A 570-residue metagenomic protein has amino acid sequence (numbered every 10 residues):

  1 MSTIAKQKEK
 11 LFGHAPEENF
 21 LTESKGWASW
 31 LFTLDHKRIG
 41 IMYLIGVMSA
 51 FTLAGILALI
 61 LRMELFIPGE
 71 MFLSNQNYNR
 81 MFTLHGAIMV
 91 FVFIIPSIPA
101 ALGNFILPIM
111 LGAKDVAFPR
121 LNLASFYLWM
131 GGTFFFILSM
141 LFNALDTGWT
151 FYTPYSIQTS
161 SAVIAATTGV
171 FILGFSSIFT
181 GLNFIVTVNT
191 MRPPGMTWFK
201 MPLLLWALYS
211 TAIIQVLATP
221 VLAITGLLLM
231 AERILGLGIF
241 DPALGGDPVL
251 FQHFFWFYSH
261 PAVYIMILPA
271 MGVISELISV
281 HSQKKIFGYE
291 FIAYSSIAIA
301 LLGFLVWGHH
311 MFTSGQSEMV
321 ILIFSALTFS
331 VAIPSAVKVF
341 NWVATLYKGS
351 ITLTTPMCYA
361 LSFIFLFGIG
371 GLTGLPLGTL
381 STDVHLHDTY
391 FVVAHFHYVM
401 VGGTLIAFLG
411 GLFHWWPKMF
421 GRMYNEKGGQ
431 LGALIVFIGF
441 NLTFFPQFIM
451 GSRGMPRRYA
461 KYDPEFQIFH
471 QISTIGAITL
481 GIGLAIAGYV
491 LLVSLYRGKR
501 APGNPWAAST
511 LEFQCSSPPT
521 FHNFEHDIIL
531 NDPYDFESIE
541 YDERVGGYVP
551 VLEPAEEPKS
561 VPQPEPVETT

Functional and structural regions predicted by a protein language model:
S2-T570: Membrane-embedded and interfacial regions of multi-pass energy-transducing membrane proteins
